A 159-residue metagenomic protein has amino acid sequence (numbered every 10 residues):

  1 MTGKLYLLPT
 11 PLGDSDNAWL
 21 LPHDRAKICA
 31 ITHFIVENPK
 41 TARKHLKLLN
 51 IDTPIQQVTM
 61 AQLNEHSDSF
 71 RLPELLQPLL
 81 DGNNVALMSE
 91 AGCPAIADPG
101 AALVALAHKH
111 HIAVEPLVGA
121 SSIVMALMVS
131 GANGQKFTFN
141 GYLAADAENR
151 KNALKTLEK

Functional and structural regions predicted by a protein language model:
M1-L63: Glycine-rich, flexible N-terminal cofactor/catalytic loop recognition
M1-L8, G13, K27, M125-K159: Beta-strand/loop-alpha-helix module characteristic of Rossmann-like adenine-cofactor folds
H23-A30, L75-P78, A102-H110, T156-L157: Catalytic-core regions built around general acid/base machinery
L46-L48, N64-Q77: Short, structured surface patches at the beginning of a domain
T53-Q62, V114, Q135-G141: Short hydrophobic/aromatic-enriched beta-strand-loop microsegments
V58, P116-V118, S122-I123, A145-E148: Conserved beta-alpha
A61-S69, Y142-A147: Conserved helicase motor
D81-T138: Short glycine-cluster motifs
